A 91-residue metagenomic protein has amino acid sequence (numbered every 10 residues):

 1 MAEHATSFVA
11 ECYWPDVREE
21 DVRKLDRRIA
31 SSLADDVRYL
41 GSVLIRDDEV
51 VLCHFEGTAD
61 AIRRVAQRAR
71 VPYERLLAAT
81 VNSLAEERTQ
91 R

Functional and structural regions predicted by a protein language model:
M1-S32, I45, E49, V81-R91: Short S/T/G/P-rich N-terminal loop/turn motif that feeds into the first structured element of a domain
T6, D35, P72: Residue-level signal for beta-strand positions within conserved beta-sheet cores that form or flank
V9-E11, G41-A66: Short, well-ordered beta-strand segments in beta-rich or mixed alpha/beta enzyme and ligand-binding folds
E19, R38, E74-R75: Secondary-structure boundary/capping residues
S32-L40: Short amphipathic beta-strand starts and helix->beta connectors
D35, H54, A78-A79: Generic detector of low-complexity/intrinsically disordered segments and short hydrophobic N-terminal stretches
T58-N82: An amphipathic, aromatic/His-enriched active-site/gating alpha helix that lines ligand/cofactor pockets
